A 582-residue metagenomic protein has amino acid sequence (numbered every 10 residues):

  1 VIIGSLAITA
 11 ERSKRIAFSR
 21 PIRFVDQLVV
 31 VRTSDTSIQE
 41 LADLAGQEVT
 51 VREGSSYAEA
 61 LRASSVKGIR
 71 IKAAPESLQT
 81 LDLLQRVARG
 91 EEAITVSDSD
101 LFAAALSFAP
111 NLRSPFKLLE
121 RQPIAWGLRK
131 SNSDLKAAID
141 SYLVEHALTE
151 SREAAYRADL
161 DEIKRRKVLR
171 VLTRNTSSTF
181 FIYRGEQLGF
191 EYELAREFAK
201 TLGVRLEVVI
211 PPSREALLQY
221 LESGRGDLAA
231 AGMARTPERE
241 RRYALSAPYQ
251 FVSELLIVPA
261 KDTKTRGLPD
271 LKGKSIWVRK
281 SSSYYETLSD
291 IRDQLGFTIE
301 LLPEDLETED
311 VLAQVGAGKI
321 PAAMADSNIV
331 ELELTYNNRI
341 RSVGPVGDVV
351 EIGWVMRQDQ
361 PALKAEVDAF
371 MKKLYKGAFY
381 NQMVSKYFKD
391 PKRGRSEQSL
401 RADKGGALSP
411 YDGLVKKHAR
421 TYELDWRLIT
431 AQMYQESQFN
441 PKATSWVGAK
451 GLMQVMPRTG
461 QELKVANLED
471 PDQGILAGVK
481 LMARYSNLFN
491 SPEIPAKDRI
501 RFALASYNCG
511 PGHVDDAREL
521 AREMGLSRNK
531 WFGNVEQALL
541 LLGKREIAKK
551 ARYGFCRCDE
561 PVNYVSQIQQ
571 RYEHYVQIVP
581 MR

Functional and structural regions predicted by a protein language model:
V1-R15, Y57, K72-Q85, D98 (+6 more regions): Extracytoplasmic small-molecule ligand-binding "clamshell" domains of the periplasmic binding protein/Venus flytrap
I3-R15, A60-S64, Q85-E120, E215 (+6 more regions): A ligand-binding cleft/hinge motif common to bilobed small-molecule-binding domains
L6-T9, V25-T80, D100, R170-T179 (+6 more regions): Bilobed "Venus flytrap"/periplasmic-binding protein-like clamshell domains and structurally analogous long
A17-F24, L28, K72-A73, P110-E120 (+5 more regions): Short beta-strand->loop
T33-Y57, S99-A103, L118-E162, E193-T201 (+6 more regions): Extended ligand-binding regions for polar small-molecule ligands
E48, E53, S275, K280 (+4 more regions): Substrate-binding/active-site groove segments that recognize and process beta-1,4-linked N-acetyl-hexosamine
P391-F439, D472-I475, F489-E493, I578-R582: Export/targeting segments at the very N-terminus of extracytoplasmic proteins
D498-H574: Catalytic and substrate-binding regions of cell-wall glycan-acting enzymes that process beta-1,4-linked
